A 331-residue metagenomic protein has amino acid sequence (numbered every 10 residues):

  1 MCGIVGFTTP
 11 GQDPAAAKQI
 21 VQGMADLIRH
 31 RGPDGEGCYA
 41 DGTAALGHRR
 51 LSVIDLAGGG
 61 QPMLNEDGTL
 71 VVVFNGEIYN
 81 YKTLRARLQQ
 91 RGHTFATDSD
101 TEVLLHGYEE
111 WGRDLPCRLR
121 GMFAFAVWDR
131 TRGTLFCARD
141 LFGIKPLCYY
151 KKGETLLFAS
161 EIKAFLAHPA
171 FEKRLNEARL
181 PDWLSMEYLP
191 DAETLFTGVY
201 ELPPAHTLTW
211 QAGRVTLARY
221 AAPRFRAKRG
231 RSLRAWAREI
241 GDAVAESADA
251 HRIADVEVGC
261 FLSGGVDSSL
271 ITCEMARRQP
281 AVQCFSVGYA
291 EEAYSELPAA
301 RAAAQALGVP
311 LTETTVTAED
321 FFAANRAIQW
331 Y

Functional and structural regions predicted by a protein language model:
M1-R50, L157: Extreme N-terminus nucleophile/cap motif
F7-Q22, Q90, E110, R130-L156 (+1 more regions): ATP-dependent adenylate-handling active sites, centered on carboxylate activation for C-N bond formation
P10, Q19-G23, N65-D67, V71 (+2 more regions): N-terminal segments that mediate ammonia production and transfer in glutamine-dependent amidotransferase systems
E36, L56, C148-Y149: AMP-dependent adenylate-forming
A45-A57, F125, L141, A254: Short Ser/Thr-interspersed hydrophobic loop/turn segments at strand-loop and sheet-helix junctions that line or gate
S52-T69: N-terminal single-stranded DNA-binding subdomain of primase/primase-helicase replication proteins
G76: Phosphate/adenylate-binding glycine loop and adjacent helical scaffold
D98-G133: Catalytic core of PPM/PP2C metal-dependent serine/threonine phosphatase domains
